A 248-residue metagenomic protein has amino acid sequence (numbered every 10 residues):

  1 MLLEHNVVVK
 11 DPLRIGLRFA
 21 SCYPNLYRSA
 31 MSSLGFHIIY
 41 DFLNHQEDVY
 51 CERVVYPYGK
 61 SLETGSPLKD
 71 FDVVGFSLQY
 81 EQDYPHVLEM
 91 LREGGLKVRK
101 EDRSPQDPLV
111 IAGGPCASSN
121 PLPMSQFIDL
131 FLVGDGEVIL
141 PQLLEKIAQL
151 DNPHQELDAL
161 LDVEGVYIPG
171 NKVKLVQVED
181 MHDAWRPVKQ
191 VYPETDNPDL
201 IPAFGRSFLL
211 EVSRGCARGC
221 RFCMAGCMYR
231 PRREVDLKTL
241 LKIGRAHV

Functional and structural regions predicted by a protein language model:
M1-D11, G16-L17, Y23-R28, H37-D41 (+3 more regions): Acidic, low-complexity intrinsically disordered segments
A246-V248: Conserved small/polar residues in nucleotide/adenosyl-binding loops
